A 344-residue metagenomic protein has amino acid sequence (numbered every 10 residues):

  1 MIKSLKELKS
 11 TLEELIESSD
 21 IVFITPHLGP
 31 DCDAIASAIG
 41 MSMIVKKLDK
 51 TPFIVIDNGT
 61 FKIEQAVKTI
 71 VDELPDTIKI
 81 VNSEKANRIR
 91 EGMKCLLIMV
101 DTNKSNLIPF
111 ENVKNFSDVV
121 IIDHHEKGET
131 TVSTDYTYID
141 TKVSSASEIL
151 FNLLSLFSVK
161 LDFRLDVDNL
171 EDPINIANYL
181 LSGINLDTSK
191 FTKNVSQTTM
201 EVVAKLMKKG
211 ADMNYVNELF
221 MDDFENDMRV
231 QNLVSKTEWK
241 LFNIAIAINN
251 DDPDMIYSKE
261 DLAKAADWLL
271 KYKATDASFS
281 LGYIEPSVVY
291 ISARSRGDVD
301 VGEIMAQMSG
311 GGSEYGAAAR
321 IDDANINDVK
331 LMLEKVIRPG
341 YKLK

Functional and structural regions predicted by a protein language model:
M1-L12, N106-V120, K142-L150: An acidic intrinsically disordered interaction segment
I2-G29, A34-T77, R88-L96, L181 (+2 more regions): Hydrophobic helix-and-loop "lid/oligomerization" segment in the mid-to-C-terminal part of catalytic domains
M41-S42, K114-S117, Y138, V202: Glycine-rich, phosphate-binding/catalytic loops in enzymes
N58, D101, D123, K142 (+1 more regions): Residues at the C-termini of beta-strands that transition into short coil/loop
E64, N82, T141-I149, V299-D300 (+1 more regions): Secondary-structure junction/capping motif
K79-Y136: Active-site cofactor/cluster-binding pocket
H124-A204: Short alpha-helices
